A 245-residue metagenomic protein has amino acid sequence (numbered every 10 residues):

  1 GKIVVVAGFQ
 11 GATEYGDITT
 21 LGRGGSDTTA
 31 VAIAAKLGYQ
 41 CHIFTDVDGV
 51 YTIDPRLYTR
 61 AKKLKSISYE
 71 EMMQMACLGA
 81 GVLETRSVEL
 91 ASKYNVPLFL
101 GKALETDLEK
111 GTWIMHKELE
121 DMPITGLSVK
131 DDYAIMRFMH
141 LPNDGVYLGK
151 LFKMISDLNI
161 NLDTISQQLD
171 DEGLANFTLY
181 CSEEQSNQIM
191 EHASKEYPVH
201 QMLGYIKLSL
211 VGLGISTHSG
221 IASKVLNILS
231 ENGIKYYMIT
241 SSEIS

Functional and structural regions predicted by a protein language model:
G1-S241, S245: C-terminal catalytic "cap/lid" subdomain
